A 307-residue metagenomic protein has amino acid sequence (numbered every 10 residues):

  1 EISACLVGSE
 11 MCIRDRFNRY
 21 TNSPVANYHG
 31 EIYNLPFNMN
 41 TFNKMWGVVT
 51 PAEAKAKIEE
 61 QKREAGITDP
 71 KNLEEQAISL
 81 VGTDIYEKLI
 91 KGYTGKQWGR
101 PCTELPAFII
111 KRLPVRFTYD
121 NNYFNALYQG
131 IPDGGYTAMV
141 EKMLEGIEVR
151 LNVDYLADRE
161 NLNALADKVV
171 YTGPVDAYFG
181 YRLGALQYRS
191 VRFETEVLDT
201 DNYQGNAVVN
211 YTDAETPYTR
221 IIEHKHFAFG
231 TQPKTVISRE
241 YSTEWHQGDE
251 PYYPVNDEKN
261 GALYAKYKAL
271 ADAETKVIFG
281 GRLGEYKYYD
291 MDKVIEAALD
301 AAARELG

Functional and structural regions predicted by a protein language model:
E1-G8, I13: Single conserved hydrophobic/aromatic residue that forms the stacking wall/gate of nucleotide- or nucleobase-binding
E10-H29, I85-K88: A short alpha-helix-loop-beta-strand transition element characteristic of N-terminal alpha/beta dinucleotide-binding
N18, E148-N152, I278: General small-molecule cofactor/ligand-binding pocket signal
V25-Y28, N34-L35, Y86, Q97-C102 (+5 more regions): Short catalytic/ligand-binding loop motif for oxyanion handling, primarily in non-cytosolic enzymes, centered on
E31, N40-K168, T172, D176-F179: Active-site/ligand-binding neighborhood in enzyme catalytic cores
V153-L270: Mid-domain catalytic core of redox enzymes that form a hydrophobic substrate pocket/lid adjacent to a catalytic redox
E250-G307: C-terminal catalytic lobe of FAD-dependent flavoproteins
